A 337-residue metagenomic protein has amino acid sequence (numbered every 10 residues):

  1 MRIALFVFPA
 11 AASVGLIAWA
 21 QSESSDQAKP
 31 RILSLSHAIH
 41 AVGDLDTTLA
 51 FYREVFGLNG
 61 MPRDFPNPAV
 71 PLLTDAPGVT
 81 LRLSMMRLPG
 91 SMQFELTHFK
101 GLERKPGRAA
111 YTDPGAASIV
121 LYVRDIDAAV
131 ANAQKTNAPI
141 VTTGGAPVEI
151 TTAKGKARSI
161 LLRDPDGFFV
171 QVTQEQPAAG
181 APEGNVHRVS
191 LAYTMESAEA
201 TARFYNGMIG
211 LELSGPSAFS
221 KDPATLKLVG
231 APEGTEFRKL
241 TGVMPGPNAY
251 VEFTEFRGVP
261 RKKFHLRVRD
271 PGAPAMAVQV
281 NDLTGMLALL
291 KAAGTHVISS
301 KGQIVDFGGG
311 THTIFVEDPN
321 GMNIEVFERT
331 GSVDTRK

Functional and structural regions predicted by a protein language model:
A4-G15: Bacterial N-terminal signal peptides
Q21-P30, R63, F94, L121 (+7 more regions): Vicinal oxygen chelate
K29, T74-A76, R108-T112, T151 (+3 more regions): Short consensus segments that form the blades of beta-propeller domains, in both extracellular/periplasmic
P30, H40-S91, K154, Y193-N248 (+2 more regions): Core segments of cupin and vicinal oxygen chelate
L33-D44, L81-K100, K105-A133, A157-R163 (+5 more regions): Vicinal oxygen chelate
P68-L72, E103-G107, A178-A179, K221-L226 (+2 more regions): A short, acidic/glycine-rich surface segment
